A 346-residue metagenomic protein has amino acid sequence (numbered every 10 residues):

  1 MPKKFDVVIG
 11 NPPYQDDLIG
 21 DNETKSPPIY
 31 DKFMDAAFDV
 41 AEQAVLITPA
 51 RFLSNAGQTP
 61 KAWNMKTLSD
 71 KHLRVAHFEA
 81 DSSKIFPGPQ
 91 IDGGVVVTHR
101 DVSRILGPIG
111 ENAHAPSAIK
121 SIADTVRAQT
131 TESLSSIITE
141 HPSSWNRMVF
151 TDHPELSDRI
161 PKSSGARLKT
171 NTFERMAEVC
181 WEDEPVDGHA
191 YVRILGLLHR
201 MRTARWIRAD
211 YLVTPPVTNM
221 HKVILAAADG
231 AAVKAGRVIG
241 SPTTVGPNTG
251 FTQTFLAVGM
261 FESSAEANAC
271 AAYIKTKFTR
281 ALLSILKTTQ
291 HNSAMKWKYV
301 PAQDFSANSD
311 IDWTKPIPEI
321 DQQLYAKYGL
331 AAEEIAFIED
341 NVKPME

Functional and structural regions predicted by a protein language model:
M1-I9, D17-G20: SAM-dependent nucleic-acid methyltransferase catalytic core
P2, P27-D31, I317: Glycine-rich, flexible loop segments associated with nucleotide phosphate handling
K3, S82-T252, G259-A332: C-terminal substrate-recognition regions of SAM-dependent nucleic acid methyltransferases
D6, E42, K222: Conserved acidic residues
G10, L46-P49, Y325: A short beta-strand submotif of the Rossmann-like class I SAM-dependent methyltransferase core that lines
D16-K84, V96-H99, C270: Conserved Class I SAM-dependent methyltransferase catalytic core
E333-E346: Short, amphipathic C-terminal "tail helix"
